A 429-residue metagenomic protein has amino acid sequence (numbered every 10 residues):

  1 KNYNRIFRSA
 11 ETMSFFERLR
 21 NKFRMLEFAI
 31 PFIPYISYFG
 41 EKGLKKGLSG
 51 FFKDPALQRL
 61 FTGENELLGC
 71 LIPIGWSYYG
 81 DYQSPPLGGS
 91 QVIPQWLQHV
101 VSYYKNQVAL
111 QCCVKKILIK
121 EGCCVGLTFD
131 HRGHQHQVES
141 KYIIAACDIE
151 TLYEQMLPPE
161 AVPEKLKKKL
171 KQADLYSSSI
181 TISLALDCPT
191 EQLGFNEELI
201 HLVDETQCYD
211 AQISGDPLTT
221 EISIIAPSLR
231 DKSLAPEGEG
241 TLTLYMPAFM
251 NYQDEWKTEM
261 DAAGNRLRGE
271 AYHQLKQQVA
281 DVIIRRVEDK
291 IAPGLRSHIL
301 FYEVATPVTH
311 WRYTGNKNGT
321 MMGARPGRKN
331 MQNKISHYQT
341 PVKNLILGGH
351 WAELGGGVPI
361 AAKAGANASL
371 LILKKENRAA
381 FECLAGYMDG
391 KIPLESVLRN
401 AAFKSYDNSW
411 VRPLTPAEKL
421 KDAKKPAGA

Functional and structural regions predicted by a protein language model:
Y3-Y104, Q111, T309-P326: Active-site/ligand-binding neighborhood in enzyme catalytic cores
K53-L68, S223-I225, I284-L354: A glycine-rich dinucleotide-binding beta-alpha-beta segment and adjacent secondary-structure elements that constitute
P85-P86, K115-P236, D389: Mid-domain catalytic core of redox enzymes that form a hydrophobic substrate pocket/lid adjacent to a catalytic redox
V108, C112-F129, F301-N316, Y387: Beta-rich nucleic-acid/ligand-interaction surfaces
C113, I119, L373-P416: Active-site-proximal substrate-binding core of FAD-dependent oxidoreductases
D187-A305: C-terminal segments that line or cap access tunnels to active or ligand-binding sites in enzymes and enzyme-associated
L244, G428-A429: Extended, polar/charged low-complexity intrinsically disordered and coiled-coil segments in eukaryotic
H350-L373: A conserved FAD-binding loop/helix module that cradles the flavin
